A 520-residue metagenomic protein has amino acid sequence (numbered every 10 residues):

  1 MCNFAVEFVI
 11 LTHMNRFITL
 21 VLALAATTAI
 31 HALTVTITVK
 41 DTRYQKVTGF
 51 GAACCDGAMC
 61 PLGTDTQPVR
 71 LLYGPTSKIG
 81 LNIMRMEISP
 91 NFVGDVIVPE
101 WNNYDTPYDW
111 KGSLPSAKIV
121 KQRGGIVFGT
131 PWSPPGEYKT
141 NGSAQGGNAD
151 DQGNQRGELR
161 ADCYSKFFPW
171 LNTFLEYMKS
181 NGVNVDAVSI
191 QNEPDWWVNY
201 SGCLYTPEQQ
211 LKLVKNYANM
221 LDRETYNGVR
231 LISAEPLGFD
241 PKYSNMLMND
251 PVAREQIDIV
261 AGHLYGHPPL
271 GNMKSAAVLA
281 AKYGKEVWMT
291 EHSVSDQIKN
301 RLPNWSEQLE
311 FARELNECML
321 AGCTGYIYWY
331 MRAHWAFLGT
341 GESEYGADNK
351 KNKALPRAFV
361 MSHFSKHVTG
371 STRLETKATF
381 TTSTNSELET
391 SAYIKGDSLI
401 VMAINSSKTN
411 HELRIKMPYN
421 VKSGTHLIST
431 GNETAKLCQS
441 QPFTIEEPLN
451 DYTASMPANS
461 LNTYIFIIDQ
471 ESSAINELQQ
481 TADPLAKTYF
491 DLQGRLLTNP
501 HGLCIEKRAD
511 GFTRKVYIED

Functional and structural regions predicted by a protein language model:
T34, V39-D186, L211, K215 (+1 more regions): N-terminal catalytic cores of secreted or lumenal carbohydrate-active enzymes
T48-C54, L81-I88, F92, I126-P131 (+7 more regions): Structural recognition of the beta-strand scaffold that forms the well-ordered cores of secreted hydrolase catalytic
K166-A187, P194-S295: Active-site neighborhood of glycoside hydrolase catalytic domains
W288-V368, L374-S386: Aromatic/acidic polysaccharide-binding cleft in carbohydrate-active enzymes
T381-N420, N459: Carbohydrate-binding surface patches
F443-E471: C-terminal beta-strand-rich structural cap/linker in extracellular carbohydrate-active enzymes
D469-Q493: Residue-level detector of functionally pivotal "anchor" positions at catalytic/ligand-binding pockets or at interdomain
I505-D520: C-terminal tail/sorting-segment detector
